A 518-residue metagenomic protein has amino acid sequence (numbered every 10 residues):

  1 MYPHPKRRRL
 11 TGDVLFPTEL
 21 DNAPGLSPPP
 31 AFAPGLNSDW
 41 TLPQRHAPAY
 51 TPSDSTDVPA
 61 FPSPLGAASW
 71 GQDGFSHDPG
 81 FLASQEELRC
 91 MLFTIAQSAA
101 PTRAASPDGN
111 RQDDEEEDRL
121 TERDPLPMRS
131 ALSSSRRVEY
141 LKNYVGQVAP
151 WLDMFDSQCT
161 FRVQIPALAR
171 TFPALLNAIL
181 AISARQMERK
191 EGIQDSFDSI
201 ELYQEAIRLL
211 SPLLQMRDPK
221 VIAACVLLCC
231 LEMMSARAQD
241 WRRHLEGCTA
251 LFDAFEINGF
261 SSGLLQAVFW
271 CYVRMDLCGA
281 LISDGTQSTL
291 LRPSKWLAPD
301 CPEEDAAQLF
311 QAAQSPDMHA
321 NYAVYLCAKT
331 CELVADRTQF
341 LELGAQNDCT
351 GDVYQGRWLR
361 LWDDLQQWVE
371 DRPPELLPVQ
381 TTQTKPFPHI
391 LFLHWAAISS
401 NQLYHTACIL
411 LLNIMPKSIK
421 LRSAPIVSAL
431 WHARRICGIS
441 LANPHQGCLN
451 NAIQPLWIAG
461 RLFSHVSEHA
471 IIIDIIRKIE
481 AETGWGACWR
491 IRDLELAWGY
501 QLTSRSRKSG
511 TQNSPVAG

Functional and structural regions predicted by a protein language model:
M1-P212, M216, Q239-G518: Intrinsically disordered, low-complexity activation-like regions
C225-D240: Internal, conserved structured core segments that host functional sites
